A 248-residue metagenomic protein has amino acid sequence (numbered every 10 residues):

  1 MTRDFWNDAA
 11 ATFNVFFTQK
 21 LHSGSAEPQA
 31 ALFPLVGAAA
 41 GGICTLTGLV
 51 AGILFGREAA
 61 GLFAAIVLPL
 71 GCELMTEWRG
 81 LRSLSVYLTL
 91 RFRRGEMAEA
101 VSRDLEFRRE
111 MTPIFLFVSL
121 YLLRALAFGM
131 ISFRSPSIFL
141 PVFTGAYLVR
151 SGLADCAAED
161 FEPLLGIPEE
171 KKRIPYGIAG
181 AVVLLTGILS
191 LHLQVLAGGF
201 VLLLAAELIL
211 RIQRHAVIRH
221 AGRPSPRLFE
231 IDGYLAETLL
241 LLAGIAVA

Functional and structural regions predicted by a protein language model:
M1-G24: Membrane-proximal soluble regions of multi-pass membrane proteins
K20-G24, E73-G80, G152-P163, R211-A221: C-terminal ends of transmembrane helices
P28-C44, Y87-S135, P141, I174-S190 (+2 more regions): Multi-pass membrane catalytic core of lipid/isoprenoid biosynthesis enzymes
Q29, I212-T238: Interfacial loop-to-transmembrane junctions
A31-Y87, P141-F143, A197-V217: Membrane-embedded alpha-helical segments that form the functional core of polytopic membrane enzymes, especially those
F55-E58, F133-S137, L189-G199, G244-A248: Transmembrane helix interruption/hinge and helix-loop junction motifs
R93, S151-G180, H220-P224: Solvent-exposed interhelical
R173-P224: Glycine/small-residue-rich hydrophobic helix-like segments
